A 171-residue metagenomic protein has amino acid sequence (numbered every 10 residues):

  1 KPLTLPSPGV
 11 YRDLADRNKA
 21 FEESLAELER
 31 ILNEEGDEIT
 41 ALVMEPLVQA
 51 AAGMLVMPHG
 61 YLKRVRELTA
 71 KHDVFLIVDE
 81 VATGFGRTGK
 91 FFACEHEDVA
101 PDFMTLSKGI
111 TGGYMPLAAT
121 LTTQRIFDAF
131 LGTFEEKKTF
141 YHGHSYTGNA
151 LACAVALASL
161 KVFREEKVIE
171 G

Functional and structural regions predicted by a protein language model:
K1-G171: Conserved N-terminal phosphate-binding loop of PLP-dependent enzymes in the Aspartate aminotransferase
